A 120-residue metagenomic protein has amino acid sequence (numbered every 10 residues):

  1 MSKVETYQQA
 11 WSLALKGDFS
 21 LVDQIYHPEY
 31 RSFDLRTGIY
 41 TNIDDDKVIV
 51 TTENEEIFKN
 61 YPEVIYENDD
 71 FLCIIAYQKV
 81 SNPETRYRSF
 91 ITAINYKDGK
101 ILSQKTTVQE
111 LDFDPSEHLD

Functional and structural regions predicted by a protein language model:
M1-P28: Short acidic-aromatic low-complexity motifs
Q9, D45-D120: A beta-strand edge to alpha-helix "cap/lid" segment located at domain peripheries
L13, R36-G38, K79-S81: Short histidine/acidic/glycine/proline-rich micro-motifs that form metal- and phosphate-coordinating active-site loops
D18, I39-D44: A diffuse structural propensity rather than consistent per-protein peaks
D23-Q24, F33-D34, N60, Q104-K105: Short, hydrophobic secondary-structure boundary micro-motifs
E29-T41, E53: A short gly/proline-enriched turn/hairpin at secondary-structure junctions
